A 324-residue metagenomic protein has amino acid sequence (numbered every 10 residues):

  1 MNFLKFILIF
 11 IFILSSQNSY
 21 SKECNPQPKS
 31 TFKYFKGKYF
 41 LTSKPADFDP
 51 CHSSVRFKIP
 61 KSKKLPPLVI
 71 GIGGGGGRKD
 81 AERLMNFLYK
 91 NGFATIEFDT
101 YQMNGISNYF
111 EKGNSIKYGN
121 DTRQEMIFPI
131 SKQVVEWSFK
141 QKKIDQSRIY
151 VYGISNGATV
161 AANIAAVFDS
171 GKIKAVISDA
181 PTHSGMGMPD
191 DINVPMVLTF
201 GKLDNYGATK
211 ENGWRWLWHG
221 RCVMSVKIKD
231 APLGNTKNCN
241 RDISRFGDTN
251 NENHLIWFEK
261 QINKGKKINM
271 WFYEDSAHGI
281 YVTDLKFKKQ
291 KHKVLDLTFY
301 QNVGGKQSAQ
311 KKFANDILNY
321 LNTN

Functional and structural regions predicted by a protein language model:
K22-K61: N-terminal cap/lid segment of alpha/beta-hydrolase-fold proteins
K63-P66, G71-S107, S184-M186, N205-A208: Short substrate-entry loop that stabilizes the transition state in hydrolases
D80-A81, T100-M126, V282-K291, L295-D296: Cap/lid segment of the alpha/beta-hydrolase catalytic domain
K117-Q141: Alpha/beta-hydrolase active-site loop
K143-S155: Alpha/beta-hydrolase fold nucleophile elbow
A158-D169: Short glycine-enriched nucleophile-adjacent loop and the immediately C-terminal alpha-helix near the catalytic center
A175-K266: The feature captures the conserved acid-bearing segment of alpha/beta-hydrolase catalytic domains
K229-N253, E259, K264-N324: C-terminal catalytic histidine-bearing segment of alpha/beta-hydrolase fold enzymes
